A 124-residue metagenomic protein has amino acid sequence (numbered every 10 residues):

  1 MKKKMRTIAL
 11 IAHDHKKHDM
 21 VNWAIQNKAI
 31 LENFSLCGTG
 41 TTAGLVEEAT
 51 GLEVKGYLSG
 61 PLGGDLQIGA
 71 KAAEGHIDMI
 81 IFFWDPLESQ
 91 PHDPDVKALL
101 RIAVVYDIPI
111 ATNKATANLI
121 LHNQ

Functional and structural regions predicted by a protein language model:
I11, L36, Q67: Metallocofactor- and cofactor-centric catalytic cores in central/energy metabolism, strongly enriched
H18-A29: Histidine-anchored nucleotide/phosphate-binding helix
N33-T42: Short internal beta-strands
S35, L52-L62: Short hydrophobic/aromatic-enriched beta-strand-loop microsegments
L62-R101: Mid-chain, well-packed structural core segment of small domains
E88, V96-Q124: Ser/Thr/Gly-rich flexible loops in soluble cytosolic domains mediating phosphotransfer, phosphorylation
